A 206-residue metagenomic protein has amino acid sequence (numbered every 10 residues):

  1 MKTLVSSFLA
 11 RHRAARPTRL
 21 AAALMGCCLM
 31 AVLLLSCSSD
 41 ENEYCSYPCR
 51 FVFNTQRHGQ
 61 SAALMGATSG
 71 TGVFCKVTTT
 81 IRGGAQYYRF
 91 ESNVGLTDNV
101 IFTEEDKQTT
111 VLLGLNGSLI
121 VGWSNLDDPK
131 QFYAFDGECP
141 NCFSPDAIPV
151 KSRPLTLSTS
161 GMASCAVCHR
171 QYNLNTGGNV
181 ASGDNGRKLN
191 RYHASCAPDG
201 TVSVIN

Functional and structural regions predicted by a protein language model:
M1-R19: N-terminal secretory signal peptides that target proteins for export/translocation
K2-T3, C27-L29: Long, low-complexity, intrinsically disordered N-terminal extensions of eukaryotic proteins, enriched
R16-C28: Sec-dependent N-terminal signal peptides
M30, F132, S158-G161: Residue-level signal for mature regions of secreted extracellular proteins and peptides
L33-S36: C-terminal motif of bacterial Sec signal peptides marking the signal peptidase cleavage site
E41-L155, R191-N206: N-terminal pre-ligand scaffold of iron-sulfur
V150-G161, V180: Second-shell loop/turn segments in exported
C165-N206: Short Fe-S-cluster ligation motifs
